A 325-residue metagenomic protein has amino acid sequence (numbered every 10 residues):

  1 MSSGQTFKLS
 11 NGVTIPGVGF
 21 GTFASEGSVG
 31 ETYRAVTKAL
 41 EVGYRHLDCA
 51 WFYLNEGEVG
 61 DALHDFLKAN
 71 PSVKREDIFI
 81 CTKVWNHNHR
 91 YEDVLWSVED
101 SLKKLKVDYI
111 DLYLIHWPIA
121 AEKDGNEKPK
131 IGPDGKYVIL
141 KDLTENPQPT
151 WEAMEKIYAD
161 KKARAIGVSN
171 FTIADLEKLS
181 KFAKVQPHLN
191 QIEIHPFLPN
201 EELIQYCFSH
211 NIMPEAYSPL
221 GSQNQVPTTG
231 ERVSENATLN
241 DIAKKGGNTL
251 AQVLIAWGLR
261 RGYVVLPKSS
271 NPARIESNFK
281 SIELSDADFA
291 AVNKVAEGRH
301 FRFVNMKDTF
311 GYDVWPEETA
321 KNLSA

Functional and structural regions predicted by a protein language model:
M1-I78, L95-W96, L220-Q223, E318-A325: N-terminal binding-site loop/beta-alpha segment at the start of enzyme catalytic domains that lines or forms
G4, V36, E56-H64, L95-E99 (+4 more regions): Generic structural signal for well-ordered alpha-helices, preferentially at hydrophobic/aromatic core positions
L9-S10, G60-R75, L102-K106, S180-A183 (+1 more regions): Acidic (Asp/Glu)-rich catalytic clusters
P16-G21, L47, I78-T82, I110-I115 (+4 more regions): Hydrophobic faces of well-ordered beta-strands that scaffold small-molecule active sites in alpha/beta enzyme cores
V18-E31, K83-Y91, V138-L143: Active-site mouth loops of central-metabolism enzymes
G27-L40, R90-L105, P149, T172-E177: Short, acidic/polar
V94-I115, I157-D160: CE4/NodB-like, metal-dependent polysaccharide N-deacetylase domain that modifies extracellular/periplasmic N-acetylated
I119-A325: Beta/alpha (TIM)-barrel catalytic core signal, keyed to glycine-rich beta->alpha loops juxtaposed to Asp/Glu that bind
